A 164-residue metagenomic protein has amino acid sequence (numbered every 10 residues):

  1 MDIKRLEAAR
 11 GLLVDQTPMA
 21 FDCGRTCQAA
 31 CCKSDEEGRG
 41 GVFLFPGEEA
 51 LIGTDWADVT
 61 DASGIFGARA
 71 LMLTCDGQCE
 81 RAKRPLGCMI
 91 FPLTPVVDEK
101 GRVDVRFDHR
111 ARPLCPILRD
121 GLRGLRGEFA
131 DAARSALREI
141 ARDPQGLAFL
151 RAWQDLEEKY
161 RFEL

Functional and structural regions predicted by a protein language model:
M1-L164: Short loop/turn segments that flank or connect secondary-structure elements
